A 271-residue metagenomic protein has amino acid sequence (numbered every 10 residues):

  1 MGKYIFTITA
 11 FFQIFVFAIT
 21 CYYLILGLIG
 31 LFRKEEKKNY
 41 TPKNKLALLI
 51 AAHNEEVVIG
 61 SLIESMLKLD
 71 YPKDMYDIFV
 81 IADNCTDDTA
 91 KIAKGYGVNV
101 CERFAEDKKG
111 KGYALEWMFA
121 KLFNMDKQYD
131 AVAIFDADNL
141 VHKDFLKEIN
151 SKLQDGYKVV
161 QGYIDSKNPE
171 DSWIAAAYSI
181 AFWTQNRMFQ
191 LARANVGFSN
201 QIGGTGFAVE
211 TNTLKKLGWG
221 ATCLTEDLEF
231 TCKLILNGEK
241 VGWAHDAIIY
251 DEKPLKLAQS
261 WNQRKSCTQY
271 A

Functional and structural regions predicted by a protein language model:
M1-P42: N-terminal membrane-anchoring/stem segments of glycan-assembly enzymes
N44-A47, D77, E229: Cell-envelope/extracellular polymer assembly enzymes that use nucleotide-activated donors
G60, D87-K94, E102, D144: Acidic helix N-cap motif at the loop->helix transition within catalytic regions of sugar-transfer enzymes
E64-M75: Short, acidic, metal-binding catalytic loop of nucleotide-sugar glycosyltransferases
A82-A90, A105-D107, L140: A conserved acidic beta->alpha catalytic loop
E102-K127, K143-L224, W261, K265-A271: Long helical/loop segments within the catalytic core of UDP-sugar-dependent glycosyltransferases, especially the large
D126-L140: Short beta-strand-to-loop acidic/aromatic patch adjacent to the donor-nucleotide binding site
D136-L140, G220, L234: The conserved acidic donor/metal-binding loop of glycosyltransferases
